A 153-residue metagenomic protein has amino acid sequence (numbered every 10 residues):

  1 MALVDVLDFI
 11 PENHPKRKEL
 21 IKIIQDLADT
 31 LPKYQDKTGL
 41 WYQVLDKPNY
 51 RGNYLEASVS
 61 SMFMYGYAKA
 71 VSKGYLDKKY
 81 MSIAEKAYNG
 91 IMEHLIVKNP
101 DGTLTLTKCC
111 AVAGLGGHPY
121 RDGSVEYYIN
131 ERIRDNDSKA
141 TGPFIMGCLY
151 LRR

Functional and structural regions predicted by a protein language model:
A2-P48, G52: Oxyanion-binding "anion nests"
V4-L7, K18-P32, M64, A68 (+2 more regions): Hydrophobic core segments within long, regular secondary-structure runs in both alpha- and beta-rich folds
V4-N13, K69-G74, L151-R153: Amphipathic alpha-helix from the class-I
L55, V59, M64, S72-R153: CBM-like carbohydrate-recognition segments
